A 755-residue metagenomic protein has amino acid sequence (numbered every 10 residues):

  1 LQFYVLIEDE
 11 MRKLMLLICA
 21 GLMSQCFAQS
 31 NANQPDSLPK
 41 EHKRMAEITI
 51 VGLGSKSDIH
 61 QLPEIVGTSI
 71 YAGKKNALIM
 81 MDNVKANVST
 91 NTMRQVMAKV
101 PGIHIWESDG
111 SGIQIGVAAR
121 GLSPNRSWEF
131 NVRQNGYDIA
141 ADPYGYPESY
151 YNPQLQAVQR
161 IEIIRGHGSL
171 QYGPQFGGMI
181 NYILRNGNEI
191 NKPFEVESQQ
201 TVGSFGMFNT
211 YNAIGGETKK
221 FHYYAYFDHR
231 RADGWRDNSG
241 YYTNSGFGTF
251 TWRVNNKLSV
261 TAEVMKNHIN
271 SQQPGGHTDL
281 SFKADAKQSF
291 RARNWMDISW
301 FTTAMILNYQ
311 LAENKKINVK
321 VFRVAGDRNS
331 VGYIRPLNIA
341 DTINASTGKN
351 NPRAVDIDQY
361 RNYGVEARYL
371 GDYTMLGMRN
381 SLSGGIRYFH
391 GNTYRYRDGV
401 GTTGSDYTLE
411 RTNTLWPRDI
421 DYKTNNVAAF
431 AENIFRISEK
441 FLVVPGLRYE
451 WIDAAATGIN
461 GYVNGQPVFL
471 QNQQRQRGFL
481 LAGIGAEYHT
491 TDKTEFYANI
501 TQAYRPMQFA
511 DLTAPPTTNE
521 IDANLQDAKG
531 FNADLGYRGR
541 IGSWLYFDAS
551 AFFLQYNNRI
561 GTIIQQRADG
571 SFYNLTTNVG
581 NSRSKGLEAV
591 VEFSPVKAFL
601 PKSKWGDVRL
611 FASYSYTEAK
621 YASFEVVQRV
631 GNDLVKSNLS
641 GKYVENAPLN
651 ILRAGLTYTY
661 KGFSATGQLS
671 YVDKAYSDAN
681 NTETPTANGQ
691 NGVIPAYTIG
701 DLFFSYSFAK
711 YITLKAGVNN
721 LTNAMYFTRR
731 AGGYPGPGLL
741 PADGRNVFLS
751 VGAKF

Functional and structural regions predicted by a protein language model:
M93-V96, I115-R120, F130-R133, E148-Q154 (+3 more regions): N-terminal periplasmic accessory domains that precede and gate Gram-negative outer-membrane beta-barrel machines
Y137-R165, G248: Short acidic/polar hinge/loop motifs at secondary-structure boundaries that mediate gating or recognition
V202-R231, R236-Q272, W295-A312, R448: Transmembrane beta-barrel wall of Gram-negative outer-membrane proteins
F221, I306-A312, K316-I334, H489 (+3 more regions): Membrane-embedded beta-barrel scaffold of Gram-negative outer-membrane proteins
N256-V260, M265, I298-G461, H489 (+2 more regions): Face-selective signature of the C-terminal outer-membrane beta-barrel domain
N270-A284, N392-Y394, D453-Y462, Q474 (+6 more regions): Surface-exposed extracellular loop regions of Gram-negative outer-membrane beta-barrel proteins, predominantly
L376, F552-Q555, Y573-N681, T722: Gram-negative outer-membrane beta-barrel transporters
V608-L610, Y671-E683, S705-F755: C-terminal beta-signal and adjacent terminal beta-strands/loops of Gram-negative outer-membrane beta-barrel proteins
